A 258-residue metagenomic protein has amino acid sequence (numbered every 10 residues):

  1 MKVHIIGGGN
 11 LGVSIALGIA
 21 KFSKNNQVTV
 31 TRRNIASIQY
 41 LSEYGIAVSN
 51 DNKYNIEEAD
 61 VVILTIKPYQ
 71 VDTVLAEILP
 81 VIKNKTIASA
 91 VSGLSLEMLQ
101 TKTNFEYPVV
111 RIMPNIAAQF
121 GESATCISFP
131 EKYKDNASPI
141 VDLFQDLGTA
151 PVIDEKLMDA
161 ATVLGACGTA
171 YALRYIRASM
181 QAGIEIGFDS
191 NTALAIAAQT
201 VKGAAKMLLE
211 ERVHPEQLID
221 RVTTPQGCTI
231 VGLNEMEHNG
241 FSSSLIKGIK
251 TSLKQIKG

Functional and structural regions predicted by a protein language model:
M1-N50, Y54-I56, E122-S123, I184-E185: NAD(P)+-binding Rossmann beta1-loop-alpha1 motif at the extreme N-terminus of oxidoreductases
H4-I6, S23, V48-N50, N55-E58 (+4 more regions): Non-catalytic terminal and connector segments of soluble metabolic enzymes
I15, I35-I38, Y44, N50-I127: Rossmann-like NAD(P)(H) cofactor-binding subdomain of soluble oxidoreductases
V28, I38, N55, V71 (+3 more regions): Small-residue helix-packing motif on alpha-helices
M98-P108, A124-A160, Y171-E210, Q255: Internal alpha-helical scaffold of NAD(P)-dependent oxidoreductase catalytic cores
V109, M158-V163, P215-I219: Short pre-catalytic strand/loop immediately N-terminal to key active-site residues, enriched for Gly-Thr
A198-G258: NAD(P)-dependent Rossmann-like dehydrogenase/reductase catalytic/cofactor-binding core
